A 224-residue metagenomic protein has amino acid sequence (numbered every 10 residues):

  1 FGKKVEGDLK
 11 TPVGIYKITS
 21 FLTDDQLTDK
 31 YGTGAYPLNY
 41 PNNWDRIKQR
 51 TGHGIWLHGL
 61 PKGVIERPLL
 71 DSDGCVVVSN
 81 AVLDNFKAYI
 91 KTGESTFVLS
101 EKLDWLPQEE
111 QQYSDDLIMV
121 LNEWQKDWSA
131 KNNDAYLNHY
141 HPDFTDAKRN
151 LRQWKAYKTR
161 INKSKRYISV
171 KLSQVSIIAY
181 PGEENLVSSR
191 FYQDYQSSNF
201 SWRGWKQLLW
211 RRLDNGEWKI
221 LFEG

Functional and structural regions predicted by a protein language model:
F1, L57-K62, Q193-Y195, L221-G224: Short, solvent-exposed aromatic-acidic interface loops
G7-I15, S20-N122: Exported/periplasmic cell-wall-interacting domains
K10, T159-Q207: Surface-exposed, charged secondary-structure patches
G93-S95, N133, G216-E217: Loop/turn elements at helix/coil->beta-strand transitions in domains of secreted/extracellular proteins
W124, Y136-L137, W154, S189 (+1 more regions): Hydrophobic pocket/interface hotspot
A130-D143: Short, well-ordered alpha-helical segments enriched in acidic and aromatic residues
P142-Q153: Short, charge-rich amphipathic alpha-helical segments embedded in non-transmembrane helical bundles/solenoids
W202-G224: Short beta-strand edge/turn micro-motifs at domain boundaries
